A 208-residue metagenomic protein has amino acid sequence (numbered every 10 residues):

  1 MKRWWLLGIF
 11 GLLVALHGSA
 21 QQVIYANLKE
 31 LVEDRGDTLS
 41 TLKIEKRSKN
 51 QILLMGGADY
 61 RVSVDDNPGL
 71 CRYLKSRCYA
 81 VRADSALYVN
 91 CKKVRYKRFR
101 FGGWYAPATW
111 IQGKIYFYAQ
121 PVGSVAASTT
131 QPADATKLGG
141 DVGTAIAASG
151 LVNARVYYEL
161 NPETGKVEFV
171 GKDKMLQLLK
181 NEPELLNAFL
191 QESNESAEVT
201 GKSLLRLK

Functional and structural regions predicted by a protein language model:
M1-I24: Bacterial Sec-dependent N-terminal signal peptides
M1-K2, F101, P107, S203 (+1 more regions): Intrinsically disordered regions, especially transient/low-confidence alpha-helical propensity segments and coil-helix
Q22-L186: Aromatic-patch recognition
L176-K208: C-terminal partner/receptor-binding element of secreted or periplasmic proteins
